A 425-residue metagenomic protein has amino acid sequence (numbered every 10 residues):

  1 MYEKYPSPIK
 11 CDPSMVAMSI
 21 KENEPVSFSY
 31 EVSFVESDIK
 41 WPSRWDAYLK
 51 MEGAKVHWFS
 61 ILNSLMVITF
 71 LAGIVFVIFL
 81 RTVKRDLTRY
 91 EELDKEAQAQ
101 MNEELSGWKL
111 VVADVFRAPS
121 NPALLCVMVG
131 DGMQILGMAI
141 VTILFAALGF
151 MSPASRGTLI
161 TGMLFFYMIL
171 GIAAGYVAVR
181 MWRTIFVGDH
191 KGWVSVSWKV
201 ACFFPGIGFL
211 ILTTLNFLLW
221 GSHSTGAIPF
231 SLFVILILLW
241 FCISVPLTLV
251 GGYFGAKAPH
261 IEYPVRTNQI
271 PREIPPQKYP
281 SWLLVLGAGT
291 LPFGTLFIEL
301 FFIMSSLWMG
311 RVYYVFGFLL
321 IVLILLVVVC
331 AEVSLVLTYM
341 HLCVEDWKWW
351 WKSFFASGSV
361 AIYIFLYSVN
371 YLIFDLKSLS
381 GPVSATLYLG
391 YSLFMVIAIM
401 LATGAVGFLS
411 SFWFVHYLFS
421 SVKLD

Functional and structural regions predicted by a protein language model:
M1-F59: Extracellular (lumenal) ectodomains and large extracellular loops of multi-pass membrane proteins
Y2-M15, E103-A113, T142-A146, V179 (+3 more regions): Hydrophobic alpha-helical transmembrane segments
S14, M18-S19, Y371-D425: TerminUS-proximal long segments
D46-W220, Y253: Hydrophobic alpha-helical transmembrane segments corresponding to the first two to three helices of multi-pass helical
K55-T69, P122-Q134, A154-G171, D189-G208 (+5 more regions): Transmembrane alpha-helices of multi-pass eukaryotic membrane proteins
I68-T82, Q134-F150, L170-R183, I207-S222 (+5 more regions): Membrane-embedded alpha-helices of multi-pass membrane proteins, especially ion channels and transporters
R81-K109, T142, G149-G162, F186-K199 (+6 more regions): Interhelical loop segments of eukaryotic multi-pass membrane proteins
R266, I270-K278, G289, I298: Extracellular secretory-pathway ectodomains of glycoproteins
